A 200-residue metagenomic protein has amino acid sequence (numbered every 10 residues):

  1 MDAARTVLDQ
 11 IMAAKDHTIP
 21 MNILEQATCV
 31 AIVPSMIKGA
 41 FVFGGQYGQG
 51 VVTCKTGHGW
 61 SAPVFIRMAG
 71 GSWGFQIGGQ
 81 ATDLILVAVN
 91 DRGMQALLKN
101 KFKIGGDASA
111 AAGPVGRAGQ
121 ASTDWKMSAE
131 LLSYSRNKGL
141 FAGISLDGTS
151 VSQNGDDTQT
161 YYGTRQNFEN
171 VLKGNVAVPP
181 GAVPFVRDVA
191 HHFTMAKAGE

Functional and structural regions predicted by a protein language model:
M1-E200: Small-residue-enriched, tightly packed secondary-structure blocks
